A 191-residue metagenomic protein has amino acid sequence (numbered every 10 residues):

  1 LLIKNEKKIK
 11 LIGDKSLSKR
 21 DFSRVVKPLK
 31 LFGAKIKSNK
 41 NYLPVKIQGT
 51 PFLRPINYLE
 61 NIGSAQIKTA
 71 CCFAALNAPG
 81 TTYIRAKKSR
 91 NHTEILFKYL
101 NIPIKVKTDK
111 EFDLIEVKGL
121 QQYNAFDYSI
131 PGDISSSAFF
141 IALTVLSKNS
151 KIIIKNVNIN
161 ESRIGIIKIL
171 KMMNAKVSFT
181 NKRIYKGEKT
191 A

Functional and structural regions predicted by a protein language model:
L1-A191: Structural preference for solvent-exposed beta-strand-turn elements and adjacent flexible terminal/loop segments within
